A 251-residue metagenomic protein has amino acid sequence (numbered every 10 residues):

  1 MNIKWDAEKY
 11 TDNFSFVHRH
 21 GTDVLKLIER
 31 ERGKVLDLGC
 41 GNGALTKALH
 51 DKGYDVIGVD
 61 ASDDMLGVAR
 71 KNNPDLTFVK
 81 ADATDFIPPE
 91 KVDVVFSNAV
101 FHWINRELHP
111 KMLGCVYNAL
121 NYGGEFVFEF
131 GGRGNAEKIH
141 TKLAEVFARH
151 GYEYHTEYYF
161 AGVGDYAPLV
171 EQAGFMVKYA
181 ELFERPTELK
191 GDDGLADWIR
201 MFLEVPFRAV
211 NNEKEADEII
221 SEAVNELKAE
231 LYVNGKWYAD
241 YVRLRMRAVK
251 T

Functional and structural regions predicted by a protein language model:
M1-G33, A44-A48: Conserved class I S-adenosyl-L-methionine
L36-L38, N42-F86: Class I SAM-dependent methyltransferase SAM/SAH-binding core
I87-V95: A short acidic, Gly/Pro-enriched loop at the edge of an enzyme's catalytic core that lines a small-molecule cofactor
V94-L108: A short SAM/SAH-binding and catalytic strip from SAM-dependent methyltransferases
P110-E125: A short glycine-rich, Lys/Arg-flanked "PGG" loop and its adjoining helix->strand segment in the class I
V127-R149: Conserved class I S-adenosyl-L-methionine
Y159-A173: Short alpha-helix
K178-N234: C-terminal helical/coil "lid" or tail adjacent to the Rossmann-like core of SAM-dependent
